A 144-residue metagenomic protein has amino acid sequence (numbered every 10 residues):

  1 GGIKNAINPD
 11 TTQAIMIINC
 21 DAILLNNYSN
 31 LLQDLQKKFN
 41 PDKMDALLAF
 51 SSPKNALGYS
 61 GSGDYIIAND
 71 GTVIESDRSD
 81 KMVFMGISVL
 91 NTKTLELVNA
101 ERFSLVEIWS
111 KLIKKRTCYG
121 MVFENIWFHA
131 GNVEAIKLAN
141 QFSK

Functional and structural regions predicted by a protein language model:
G1, N5, D45-L48, Y119 (+1 more regions): Residues within well-formed alpha-helices
G1-I17: Short phosphate-binding loop-to-helix
G1-I3, S29, G58-S62: Short aromatic-enriched loop/helix-cap "lid" or pocket-rim segments at secondary-structure transitions that line
I3-N8, S62-D64, A135-L138: Short, surface-exposed amphipathic charged segments that create phosphate/polyanion-binding patches used for binding
A6, D21, Y65, N91: Residue-level signal for inorganic ion chemistry
T12, K43-M44: Short, high-confidence coil segments that cap the C-terminus of an alpha-helix and link into the following beta-strand
M16, I23, N27-N40, K54-L57 (+1 more regions): Catalytic-core segments of class I nucleotidyltransferases/pyrophosphorylases that form NMP-activated intermediates
A46-D64: Short beta-strand-to-loop element that shapes/binds the nucleotide-sugar donor at the catalytic cleft/hinge
